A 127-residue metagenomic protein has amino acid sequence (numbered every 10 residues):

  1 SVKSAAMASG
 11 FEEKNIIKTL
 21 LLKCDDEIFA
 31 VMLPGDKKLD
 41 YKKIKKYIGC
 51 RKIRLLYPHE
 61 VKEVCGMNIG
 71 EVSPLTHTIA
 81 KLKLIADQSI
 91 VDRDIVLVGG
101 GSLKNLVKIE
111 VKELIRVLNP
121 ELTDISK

Functional and structural regions predicted by a protein language model:
S1-K127: Extended, low-hydrophobicity, polar/charged segments
